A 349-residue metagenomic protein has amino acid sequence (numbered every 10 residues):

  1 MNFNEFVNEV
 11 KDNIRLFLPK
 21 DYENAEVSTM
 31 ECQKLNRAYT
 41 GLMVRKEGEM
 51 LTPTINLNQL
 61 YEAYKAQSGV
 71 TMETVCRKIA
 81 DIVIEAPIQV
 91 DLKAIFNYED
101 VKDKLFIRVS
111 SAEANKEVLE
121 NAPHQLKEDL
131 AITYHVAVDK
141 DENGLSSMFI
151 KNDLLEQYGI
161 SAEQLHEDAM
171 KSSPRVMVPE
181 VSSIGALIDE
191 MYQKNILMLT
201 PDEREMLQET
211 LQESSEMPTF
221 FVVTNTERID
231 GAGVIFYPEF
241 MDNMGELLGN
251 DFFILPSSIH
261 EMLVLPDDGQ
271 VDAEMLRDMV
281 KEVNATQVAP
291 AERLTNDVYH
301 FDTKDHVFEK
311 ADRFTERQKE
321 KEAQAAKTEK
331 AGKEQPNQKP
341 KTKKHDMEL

Functional and structural regions predicted by a protein language model:
M1-N36, T40: N-terminal alpha-helical "arm" segments
N2-F3, P19, V70-R77, A285-Q287: Basic, alpha-helical nucleic-acid-binding regions used in initiation and control of genome expression
S28-V222: Charged, alpha-helical interface segments at or near domain boundaries
A232-G245: Short amphipathic alpha-helix segments
N250-I254: A short linear hydrophobic-aromatic micro-motif
S257-L263, D267-L294: C-terminal structured domain segments
K281-Q318: TerminUS-proximal long segments
A325-L349: Non-Sec secretion/translocation targeting segments of pathogen effectors
